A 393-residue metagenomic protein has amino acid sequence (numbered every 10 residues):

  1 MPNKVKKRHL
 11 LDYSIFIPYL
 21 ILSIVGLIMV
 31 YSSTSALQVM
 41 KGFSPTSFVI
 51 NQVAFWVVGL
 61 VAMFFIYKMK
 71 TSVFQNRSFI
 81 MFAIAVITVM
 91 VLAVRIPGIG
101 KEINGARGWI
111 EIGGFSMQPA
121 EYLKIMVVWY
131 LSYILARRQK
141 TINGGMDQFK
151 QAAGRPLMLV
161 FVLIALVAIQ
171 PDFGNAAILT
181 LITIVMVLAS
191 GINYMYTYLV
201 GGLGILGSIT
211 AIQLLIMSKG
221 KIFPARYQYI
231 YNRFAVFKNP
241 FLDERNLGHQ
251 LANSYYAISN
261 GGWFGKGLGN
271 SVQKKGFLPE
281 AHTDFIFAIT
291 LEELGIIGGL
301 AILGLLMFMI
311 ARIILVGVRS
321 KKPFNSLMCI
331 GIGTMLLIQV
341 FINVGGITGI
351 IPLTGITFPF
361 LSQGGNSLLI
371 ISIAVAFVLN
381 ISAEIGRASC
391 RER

Functional and structural regions predicted by a protein language model:
M1-K4, R138, N343-R393: A juxtamembrane structural motif centered on a specific transmembrane helix
P2-H9, Y13, M29, L37-I50 (+5 more regions): Membrane-helix boundary/helix-loop-helix interface segments in multi-pass membrane proteins
L20-S35: Alpha-helical transmembrane segments of multi-pass membrane proteins
V61-S72, S132-K140, I184-N193, F308-G317 (+1 more regions): Structural signal for the C-terminal ends of transmembrane alpha-helices and the immediately following loop
F79-M81, P156-A165, F173-K219: Hydrophobic alpha-helical segments of polytopic membrane proteins
K101-R107, A168-I182, P323-C329, I338-G365: Interfacial helix-loop-helix junctions of multi-pass membrane proteins
W109, V200-I296: Hydrophobic, glycine- and aromatic-enriched re-entrant/interface helices and adjoining loop segments
I296-I338: Hydrophobic transmembrane alpha-helices and their immediate junctions
